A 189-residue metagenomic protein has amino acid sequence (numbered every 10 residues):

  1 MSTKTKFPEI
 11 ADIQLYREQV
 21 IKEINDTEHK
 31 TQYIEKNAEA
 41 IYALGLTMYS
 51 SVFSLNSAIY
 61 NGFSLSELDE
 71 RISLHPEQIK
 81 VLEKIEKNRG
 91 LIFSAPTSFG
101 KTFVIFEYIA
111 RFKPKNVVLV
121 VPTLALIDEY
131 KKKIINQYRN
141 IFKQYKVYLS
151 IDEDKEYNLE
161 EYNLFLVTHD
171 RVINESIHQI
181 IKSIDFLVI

Functional and structural regions predicted by a protein language model:
M1-I189: N-terminal helicase ATP-binding lobe
